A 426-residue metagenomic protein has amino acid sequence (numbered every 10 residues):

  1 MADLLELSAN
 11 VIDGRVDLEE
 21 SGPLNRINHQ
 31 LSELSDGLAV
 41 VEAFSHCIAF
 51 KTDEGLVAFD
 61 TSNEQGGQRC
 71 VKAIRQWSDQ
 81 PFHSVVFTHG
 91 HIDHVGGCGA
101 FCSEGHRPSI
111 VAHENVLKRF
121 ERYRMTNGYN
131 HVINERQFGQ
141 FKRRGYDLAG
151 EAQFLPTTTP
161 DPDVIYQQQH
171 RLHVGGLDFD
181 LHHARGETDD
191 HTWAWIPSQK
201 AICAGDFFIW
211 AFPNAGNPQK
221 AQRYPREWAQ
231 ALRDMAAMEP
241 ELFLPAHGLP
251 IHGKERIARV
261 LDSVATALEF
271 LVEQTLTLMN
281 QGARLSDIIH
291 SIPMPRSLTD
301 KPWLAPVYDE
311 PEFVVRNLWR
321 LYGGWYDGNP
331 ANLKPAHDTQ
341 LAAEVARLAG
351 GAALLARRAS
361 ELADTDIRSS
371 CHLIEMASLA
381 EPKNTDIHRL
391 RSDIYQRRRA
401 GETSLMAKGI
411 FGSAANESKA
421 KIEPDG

Functional and structural regions predicted by a protein language model:
M1-S21, G128-Y129, Q140-R143, D147 (+2 more regions): Accessory terminal helices/loops
P23-S32, E42, G145-H182: Alpha-helix-centered segments that form part of catalytic cores
L24, L31, E54, Q65-A112: Active-site metal-binding motif and surrounding structural segment of the metallo-beta-lactamase
I27-Q76, W193-G205: Conserved beta-strand hairpin/beta-sheet module of binuclear metal-dependent hydrolase folds, prominently
G37, F50, D60, I74 (+9 more regions): Divalent metal-coordination and catalytic microenvironments
L56, N63-Q65, F154, P160 (+2 more regions): Metallo-beta-lactamase
F59-T61, P81-H91, V111-H113, I202-G205 (+1 more regions): Active-site neighborhood of phospho(di)ester-bond hydrolases with catalytic His/Asp-centered motifs
A112, L117-E121, M125-E151: Low-complexity, highly charged intrinsically disordered N-terminal segments that act as targeting/localization
